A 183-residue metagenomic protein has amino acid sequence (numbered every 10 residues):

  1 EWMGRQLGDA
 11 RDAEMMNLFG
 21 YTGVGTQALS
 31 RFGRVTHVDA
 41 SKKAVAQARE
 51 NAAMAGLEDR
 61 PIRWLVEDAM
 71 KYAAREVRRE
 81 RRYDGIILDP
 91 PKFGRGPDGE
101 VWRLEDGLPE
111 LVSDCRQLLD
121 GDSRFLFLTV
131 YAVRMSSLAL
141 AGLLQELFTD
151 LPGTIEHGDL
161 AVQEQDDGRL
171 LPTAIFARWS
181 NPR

Functional and structural regions predicted by a protein language model:
E1-D12: SAM-dependent Rossmann-like transferase core, predominantly class I methyltransferases with a strong bias toward
R11-Y21: Conserved class I S-adenosyl-L-methionine
T22-G33: Conserved SAM-binding loop of SAM-dependent methyltransferases across substrates and taxa, primarily the Class I
R34-D39: Conserved SAM-binding motif I beta-strand of class I
K43-A44, V66, D84-D114: Mobile active-site "lid"/loop adjacent to the S-adenosyl-L-methionine
K43-G85: S-adenosyl-L-methionine
L119-G121: Helix-to-beta-strand junctions that scaffold the AdoMet/dcAdoMet cofactor pocket in Class I SAM-dependent enzymes
S123-R183: C-terminal catalytic and target-recognition region of SAM-dependent MTase-like enzymes, primarily methyltransferases
